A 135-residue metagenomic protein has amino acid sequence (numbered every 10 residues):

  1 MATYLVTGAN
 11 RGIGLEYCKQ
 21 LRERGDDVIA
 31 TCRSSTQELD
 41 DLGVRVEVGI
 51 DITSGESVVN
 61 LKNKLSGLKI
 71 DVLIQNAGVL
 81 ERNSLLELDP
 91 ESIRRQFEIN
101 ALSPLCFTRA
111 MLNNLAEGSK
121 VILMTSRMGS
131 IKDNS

Functional and structural regions predicted by a protein language model:
V6-T7, Q75-N76, K120-S126: Structural signature of the Rossmann-like NAD(P)-dependent dehydrogenase/reductase core
N10, G14-Q20: N-terminal Rossmann NAD(P)H-binding glycine-rich loop of SDR-like oxidoreductase domains
R24-L39: Conserved glycine-rich Rossmann-like NAD(P)H-binding loop of the short-chain dehydrogenase/reductase
G43-E56: Rossmann-fold cofactor-recognition segment
N76-N83: Conserved NAD(P)H cofactor-binding loop of Rossmann-fold oxidoreductase domains
S84-I93, K120-S135: Catalytic loop of short-chain dehydrogenase/reductase
F107-M111, L115: Hydrophobic positions on the long internal alpha-helix of Rossmann-like NAD(P)-dependent oxidoreductase domains
